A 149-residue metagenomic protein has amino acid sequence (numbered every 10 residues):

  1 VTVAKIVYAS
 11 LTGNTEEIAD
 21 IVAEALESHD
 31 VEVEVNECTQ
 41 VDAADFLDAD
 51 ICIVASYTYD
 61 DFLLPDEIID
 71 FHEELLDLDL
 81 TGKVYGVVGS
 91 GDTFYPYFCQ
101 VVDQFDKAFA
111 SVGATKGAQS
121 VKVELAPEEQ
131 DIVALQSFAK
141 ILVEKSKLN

Functional and structural regions predicted by a protein language model:
V3, N14-E17, A25-H29, E34-N36 (+1 more regions): FMN-binding flavodoxin-like domain, especially the glycine-rich phosphate-binding loop
A4, Y8: Local sequence-structure signature of Cys/Sec-based thiol-disulfide redox active-site neighborhoods
A9-G13: Short polar catalytic/cofactor-binding loops
Q40-D45: Short acidic active-site motifs
